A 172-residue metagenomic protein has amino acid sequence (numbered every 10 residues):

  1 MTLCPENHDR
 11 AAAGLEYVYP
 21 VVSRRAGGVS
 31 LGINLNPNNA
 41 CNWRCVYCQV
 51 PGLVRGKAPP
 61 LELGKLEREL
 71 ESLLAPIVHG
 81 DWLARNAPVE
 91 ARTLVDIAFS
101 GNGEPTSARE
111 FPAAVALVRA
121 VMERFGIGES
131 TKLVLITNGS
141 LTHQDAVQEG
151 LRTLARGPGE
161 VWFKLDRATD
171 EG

Functional and structural regions predicted by a protein language model:
M1-N38, R44-V46, G52-K65, S72-T93: N-terminal [4Fe-4S]-dependent radical SAM core
N34, I136, K164-D166: Short beta-strand segments
N38, N102-E104, R167-A168: Short glycine-rich anion-binding loops that position phosphate/pyrophosphate groups of nucleotides and phosphorylated
V50-G157: Conserved Radical SAM active-site core
G56, D170-G172: A short acidic, helix-capping loop that chelates divalent metal ions and anchors anionic groups
S140-T142, R167-D170: Short, catalytically relevant binding-site loops at active-site mouths
G157-T169: Non-cysteine beta-strand/loop elements that form the S-adenosyl-L-methionine
